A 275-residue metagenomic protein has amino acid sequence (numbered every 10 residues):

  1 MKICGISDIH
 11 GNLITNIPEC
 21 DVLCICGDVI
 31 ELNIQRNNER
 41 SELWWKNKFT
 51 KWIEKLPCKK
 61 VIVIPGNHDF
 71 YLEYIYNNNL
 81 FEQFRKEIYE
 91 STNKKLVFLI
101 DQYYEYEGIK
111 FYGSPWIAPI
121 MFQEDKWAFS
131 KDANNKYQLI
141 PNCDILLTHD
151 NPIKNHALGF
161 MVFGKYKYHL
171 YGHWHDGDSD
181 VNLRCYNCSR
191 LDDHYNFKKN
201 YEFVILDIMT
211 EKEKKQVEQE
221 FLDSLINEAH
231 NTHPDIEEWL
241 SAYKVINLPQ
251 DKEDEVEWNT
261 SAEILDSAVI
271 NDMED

Functional and structural regions predicted by a protein language model:
M1-I3, Y103-G113, I145, D180-C185: Beta-strand-turn-beta hairpins that frame and shape the catalytic cleft of phosphate-ester-processing enzymes
I3, V22, K60, I109 (+2 more regions): Structural motif
I6-Y106, V162: Core catalytic region of metal-dependent phosphoesterases/phosphodiesterases, especially metallo-beta-lactamase-like
S7-I9, D28-V29, N67-D69, Q102 (+4 more regions): Active-site metal-binding loops of divalent metal-dependent hydrolases
N33-N37, I75-N78, I109-K154, R190-Y195 (+1 more regions): Active-site-proximal loop/helix segment associated with metal-binding centers of metalloenzymes
K60-I64, N151-E218, D223, N227 (+1 more regions): Conserved beta-sheet core of the metallophosphoesterase superfamily
A242, P249, E255-S267: Acidic, low-complexity, intrinsically disordered interaction modules
